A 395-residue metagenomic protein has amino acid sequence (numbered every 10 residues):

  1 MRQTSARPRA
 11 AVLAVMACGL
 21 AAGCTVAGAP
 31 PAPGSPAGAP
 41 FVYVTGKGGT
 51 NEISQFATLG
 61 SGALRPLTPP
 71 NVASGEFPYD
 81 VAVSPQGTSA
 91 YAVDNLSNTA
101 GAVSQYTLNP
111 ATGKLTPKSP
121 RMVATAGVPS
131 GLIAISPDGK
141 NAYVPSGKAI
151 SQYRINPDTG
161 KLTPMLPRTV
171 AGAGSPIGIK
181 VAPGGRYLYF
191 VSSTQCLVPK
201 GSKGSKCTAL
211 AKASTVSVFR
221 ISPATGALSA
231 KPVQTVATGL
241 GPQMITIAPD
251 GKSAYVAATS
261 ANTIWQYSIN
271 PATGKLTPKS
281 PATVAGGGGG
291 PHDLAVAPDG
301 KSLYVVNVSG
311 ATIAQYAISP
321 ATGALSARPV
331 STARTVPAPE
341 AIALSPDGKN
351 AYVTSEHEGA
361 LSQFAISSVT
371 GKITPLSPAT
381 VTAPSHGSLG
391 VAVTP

Functional and structural regions predicted by a protein language model:
M1-P30: Secretory targeting and sorting signals
L20, C24-P395: Predominantly soluble domains enriched in secretory-pathway, periplasmic, or organellar proteins
